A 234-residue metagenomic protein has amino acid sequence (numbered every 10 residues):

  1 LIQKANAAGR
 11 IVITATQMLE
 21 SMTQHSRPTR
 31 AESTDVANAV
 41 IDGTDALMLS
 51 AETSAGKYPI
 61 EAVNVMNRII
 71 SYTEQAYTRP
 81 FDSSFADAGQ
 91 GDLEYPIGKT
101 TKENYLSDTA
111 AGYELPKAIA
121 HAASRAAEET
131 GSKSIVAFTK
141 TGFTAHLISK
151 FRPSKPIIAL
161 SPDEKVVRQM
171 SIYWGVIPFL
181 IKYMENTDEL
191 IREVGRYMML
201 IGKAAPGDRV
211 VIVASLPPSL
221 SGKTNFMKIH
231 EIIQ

Functional and structural regions predicted by a protein language model:
A7, N67-S124: Long, charged amphipathic helices and adjacent flexible linkers at domain junctions
A7-S26, G131-S132, S154-I157: Short beta-strand/loop segments at the ligand-binding rim of alpha/beta enzyme cores
E20-D42: Catalytic cores of alpha/beta
V36-P59: Glycine-rich phosphate-binding active-site loops on the catalytic face of alpha/beta enzymes
T53-A76, Q90, F226-I229: C-terminal helical cap(s) of enzyme catalytic domains, especially alpha/beta-barrels
L115-S132, I191-G202, D208: Phosphate-interacting basic helix/loop segments used at nucleotide- and nucleic-acid interfaces
T144-H146, R152-L190: Nucleotide-binding motor/catalytic cores of P-loop/tubulin-like NTPases across gene-expression machines
M198-M199, A205-P218, T224-Q234: C-terminal binding/interaction regions
